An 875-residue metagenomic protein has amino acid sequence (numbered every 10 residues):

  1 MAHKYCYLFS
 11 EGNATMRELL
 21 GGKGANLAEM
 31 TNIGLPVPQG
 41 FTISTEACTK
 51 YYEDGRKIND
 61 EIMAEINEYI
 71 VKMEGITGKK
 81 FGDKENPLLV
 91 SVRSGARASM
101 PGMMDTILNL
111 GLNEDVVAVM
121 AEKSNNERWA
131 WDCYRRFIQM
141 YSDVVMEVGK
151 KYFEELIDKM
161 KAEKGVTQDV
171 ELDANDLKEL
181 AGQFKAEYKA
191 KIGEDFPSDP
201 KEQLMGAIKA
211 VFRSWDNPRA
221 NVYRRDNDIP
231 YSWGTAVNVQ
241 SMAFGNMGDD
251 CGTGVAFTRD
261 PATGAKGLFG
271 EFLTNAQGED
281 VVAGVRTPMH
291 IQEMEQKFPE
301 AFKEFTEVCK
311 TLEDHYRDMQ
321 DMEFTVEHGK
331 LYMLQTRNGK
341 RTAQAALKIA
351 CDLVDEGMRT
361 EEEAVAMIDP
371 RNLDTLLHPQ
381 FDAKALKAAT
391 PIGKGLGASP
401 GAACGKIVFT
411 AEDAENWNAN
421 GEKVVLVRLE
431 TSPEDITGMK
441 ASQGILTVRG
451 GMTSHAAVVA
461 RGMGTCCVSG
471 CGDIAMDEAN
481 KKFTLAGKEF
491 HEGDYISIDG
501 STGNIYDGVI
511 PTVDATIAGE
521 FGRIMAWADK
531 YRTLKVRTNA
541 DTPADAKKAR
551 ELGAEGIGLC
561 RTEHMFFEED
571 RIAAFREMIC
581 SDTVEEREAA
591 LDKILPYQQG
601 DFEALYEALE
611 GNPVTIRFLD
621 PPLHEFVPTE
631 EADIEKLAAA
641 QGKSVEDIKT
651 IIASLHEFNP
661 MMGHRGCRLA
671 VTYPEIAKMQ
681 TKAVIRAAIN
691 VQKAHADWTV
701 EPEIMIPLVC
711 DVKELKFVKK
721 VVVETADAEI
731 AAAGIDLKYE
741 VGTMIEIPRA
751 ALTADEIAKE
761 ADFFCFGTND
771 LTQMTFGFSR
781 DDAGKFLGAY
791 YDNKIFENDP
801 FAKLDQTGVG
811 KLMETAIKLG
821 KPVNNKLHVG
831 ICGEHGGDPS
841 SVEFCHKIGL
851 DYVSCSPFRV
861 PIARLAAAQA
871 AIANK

Functional and structural regions predicted by a protein language model:
M1-A388, N416, E422-V425, S432-T437 (+11 more regions): Nucleotide/phosphate-binding sheet-loop regions of phosphoryl- and nucleotidyl-transfer enzymes
F41, V448-G450, S469-G472, C560 (+2 more regions): Short beta->alpha connector loops at strand-helix junctions that form conserved, small/polar/Pro-enriched
R93, I517, W527-K875: Conserved alpha/beta-domain cores
I208, W215, L377-F409, R523-T538 (+1 more regions): Flexible inter-domain linker/hinge segments
K394-E434, L485-R523: Extended, non-globular alpha-helical segments
Q443-R449, C467, G830: A short, small-residue-rich loop immediately preceding and capping a beta-strand
M463-T465: Residues forming the flavin
V468-H491: Short, glycine/proline-biased beta-turn/loop segments that scaffold the active-site neighborhood
